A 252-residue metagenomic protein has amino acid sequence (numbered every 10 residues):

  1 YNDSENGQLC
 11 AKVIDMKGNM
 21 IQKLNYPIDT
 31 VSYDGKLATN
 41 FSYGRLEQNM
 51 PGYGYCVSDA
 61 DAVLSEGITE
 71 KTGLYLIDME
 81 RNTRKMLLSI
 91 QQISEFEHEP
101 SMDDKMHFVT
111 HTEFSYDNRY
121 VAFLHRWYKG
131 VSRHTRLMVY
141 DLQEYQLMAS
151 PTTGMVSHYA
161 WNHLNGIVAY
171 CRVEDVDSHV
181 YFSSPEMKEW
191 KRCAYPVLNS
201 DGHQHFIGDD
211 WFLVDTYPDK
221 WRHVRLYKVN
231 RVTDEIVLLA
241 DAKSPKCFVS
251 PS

Functional and structural regions predicted by a protein language model:
N2-G73, M86-D103: Asp-box/WD-like beta-propeller blade repeats and closely related beta-sheet repeat scaffolds
N6-K12, Q48-M50, E70-Y75, V131-M138 (+2 more regions): Structural motif
D15-G18, M79-N82, D141-Y145, S184-K188 (+1 more regions): Short loop/turn segments that connect beta-strands within beta-propeller blades
D34-G35, G44, N118, L164-N165 (+2 more regions): Conserved loop/turn motif of beta-propeller repeat scaffolds
A38, V121, I167-V168, W211-L213: Hydrophobic beta-strand positions that form the internal "hydrophobic ladder" of WD40/Gbeta-like beta-propeller blades
R84-K105, V237-P251: Surface-exposed loop and turn segments in beta-propeller and other repeat-based domains that flank or scaffold
T152-M155, A194-H205, E235-S252: Conserved blade-ending motifs and adjacent loop-strand segments that build the rim/top face of beta-propeller domains
Y195-E235: Loop/turn-rich, solvent-exposed surfaces of beta-rich toroidal or solenoidal domains
